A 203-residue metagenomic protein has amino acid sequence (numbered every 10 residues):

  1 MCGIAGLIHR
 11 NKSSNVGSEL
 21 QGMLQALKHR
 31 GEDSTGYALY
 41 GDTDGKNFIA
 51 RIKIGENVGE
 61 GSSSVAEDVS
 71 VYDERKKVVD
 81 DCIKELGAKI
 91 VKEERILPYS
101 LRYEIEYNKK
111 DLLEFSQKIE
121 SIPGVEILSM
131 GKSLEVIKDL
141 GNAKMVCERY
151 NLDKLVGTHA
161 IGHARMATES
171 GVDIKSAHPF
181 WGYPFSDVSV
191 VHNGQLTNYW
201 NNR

Functional and structural regions predicted by a protein language model:
M1-R203: N-terminal segments that mediate ammonia production and transfer in glutamine-dependent amidotransferase systems
